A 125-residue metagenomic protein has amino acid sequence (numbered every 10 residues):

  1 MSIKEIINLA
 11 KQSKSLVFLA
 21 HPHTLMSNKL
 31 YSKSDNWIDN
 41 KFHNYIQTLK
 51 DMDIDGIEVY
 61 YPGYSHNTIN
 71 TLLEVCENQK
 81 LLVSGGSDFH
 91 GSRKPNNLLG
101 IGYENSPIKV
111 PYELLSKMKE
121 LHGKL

Functional and structural regions predicted by a protein language model:
M1-E5: Long amphipathic N-terminal alpha/beta scaffold segment
N8, S13-L125: Charged catalytic cores and adjacent phosphate/nucleic-acid-binding surfaces used for phosphate/nucleic-acid chemistry
